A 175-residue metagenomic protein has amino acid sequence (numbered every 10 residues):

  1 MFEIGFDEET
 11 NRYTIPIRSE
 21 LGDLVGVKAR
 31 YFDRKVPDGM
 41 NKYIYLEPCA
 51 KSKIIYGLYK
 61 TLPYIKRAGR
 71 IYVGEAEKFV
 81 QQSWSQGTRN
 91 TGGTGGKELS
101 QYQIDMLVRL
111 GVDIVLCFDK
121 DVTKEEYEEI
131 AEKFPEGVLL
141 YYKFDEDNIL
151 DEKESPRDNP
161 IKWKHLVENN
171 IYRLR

Functional and structural regions predicted by a protein language model:
M1-Y13, I171-R173: Short, small/acidic-rich helices and loops at N termini and domain boundaries of DNA replication/processing enzymes
E8-L110: Phosphate-handling DNA/RNA-contact segment within nucleic-acid enzymes
G69, Q82-R175: TOPRIM fold recognition
